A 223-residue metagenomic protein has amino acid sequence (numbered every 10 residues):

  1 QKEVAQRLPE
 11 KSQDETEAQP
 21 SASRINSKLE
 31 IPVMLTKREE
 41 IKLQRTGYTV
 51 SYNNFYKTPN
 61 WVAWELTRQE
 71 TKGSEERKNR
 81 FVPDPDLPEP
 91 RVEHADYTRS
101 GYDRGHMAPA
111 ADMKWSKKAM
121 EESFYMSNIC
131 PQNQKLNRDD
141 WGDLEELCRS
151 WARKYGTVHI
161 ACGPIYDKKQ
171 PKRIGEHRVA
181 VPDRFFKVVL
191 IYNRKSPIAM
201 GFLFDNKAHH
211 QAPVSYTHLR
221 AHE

Functional and structural regions predicted by a protein language model:
Q1-R220: Domain-level detector for secreted/extracellular nuclease and nuclease-toxin modules, and for the ENPP-like C-terminal
